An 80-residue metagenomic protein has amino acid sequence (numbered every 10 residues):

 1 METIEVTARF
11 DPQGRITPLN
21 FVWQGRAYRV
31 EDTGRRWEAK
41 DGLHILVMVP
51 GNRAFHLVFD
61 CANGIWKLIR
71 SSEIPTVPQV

Functional and structural regions predicted by a protein language model:
M1-V80: N- and C-terminal low-complexity/disordered segments
